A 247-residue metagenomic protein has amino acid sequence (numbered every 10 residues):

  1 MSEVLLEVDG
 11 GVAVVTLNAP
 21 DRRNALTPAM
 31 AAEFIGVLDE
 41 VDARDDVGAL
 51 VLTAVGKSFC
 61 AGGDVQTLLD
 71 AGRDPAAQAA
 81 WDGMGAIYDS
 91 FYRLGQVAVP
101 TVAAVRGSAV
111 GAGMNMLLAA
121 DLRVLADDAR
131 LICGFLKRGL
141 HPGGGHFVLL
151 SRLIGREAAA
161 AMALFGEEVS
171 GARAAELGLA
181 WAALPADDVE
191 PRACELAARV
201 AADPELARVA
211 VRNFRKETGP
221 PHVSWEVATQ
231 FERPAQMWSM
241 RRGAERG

Functional and structural regions predicted by a protein language model:
M1-A13, G166-A172, D187, P191 (+1 more regions): C-terminal alpha-helix plus adjacent terminal tail
M1-V55: Conserved CoA-thioester-binding segment of acyl-CoA-metabolizing enzymes
V15, A19, F34, L52 (+6 more regions): Terminal peptide-recognition signature
A29, E33, A86, R93 (+3 more regions): Charged catalytic carboxylate motif
A54-S90, A109, P221-S224: Glycine- (often His-adjacent) and acidic-residue-rich active-site loop that binds/positions the CoA thioester
V65, I87, F147, R156-A159 (+2 more regions): A general structural signal for well-ordered alpha-helical segments in protein cores
Y92-E205: Crotonase-fold acyl-CoA enzyme core
